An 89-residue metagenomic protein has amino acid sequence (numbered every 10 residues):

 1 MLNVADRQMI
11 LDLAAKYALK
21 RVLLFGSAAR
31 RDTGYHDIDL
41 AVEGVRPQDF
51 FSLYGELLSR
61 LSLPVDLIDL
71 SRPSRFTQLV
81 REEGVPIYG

Functional and structural regions predicted by a protein language model:
M1-L23, A29-Y35, E43-G89: Catalytic core of pol beta-like nucleotidyltransferases
